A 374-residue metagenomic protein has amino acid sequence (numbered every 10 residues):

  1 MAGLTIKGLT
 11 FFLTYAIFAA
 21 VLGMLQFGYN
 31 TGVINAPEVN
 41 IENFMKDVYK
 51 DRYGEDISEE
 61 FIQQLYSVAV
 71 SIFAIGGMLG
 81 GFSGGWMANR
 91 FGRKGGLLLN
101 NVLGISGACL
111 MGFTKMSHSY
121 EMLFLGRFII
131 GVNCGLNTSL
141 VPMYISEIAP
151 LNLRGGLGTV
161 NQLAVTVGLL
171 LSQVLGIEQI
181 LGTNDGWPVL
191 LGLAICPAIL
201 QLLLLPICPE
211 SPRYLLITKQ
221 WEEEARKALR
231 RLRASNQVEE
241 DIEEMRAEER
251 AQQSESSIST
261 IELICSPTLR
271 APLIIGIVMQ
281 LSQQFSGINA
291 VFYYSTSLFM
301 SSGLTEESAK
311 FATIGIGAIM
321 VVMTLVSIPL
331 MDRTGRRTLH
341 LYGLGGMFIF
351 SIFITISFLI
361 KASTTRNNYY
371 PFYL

Functional and structural regions predicted by a protein language model:
M1-L232, A247-L374: Alpha-helical transmembrane bundle of multi-pass membrane proteins
R231-D241: Short intracellular "coupling" helices and adjacent cytoplasmic loop segments at the cytosolic face of multi-pass
